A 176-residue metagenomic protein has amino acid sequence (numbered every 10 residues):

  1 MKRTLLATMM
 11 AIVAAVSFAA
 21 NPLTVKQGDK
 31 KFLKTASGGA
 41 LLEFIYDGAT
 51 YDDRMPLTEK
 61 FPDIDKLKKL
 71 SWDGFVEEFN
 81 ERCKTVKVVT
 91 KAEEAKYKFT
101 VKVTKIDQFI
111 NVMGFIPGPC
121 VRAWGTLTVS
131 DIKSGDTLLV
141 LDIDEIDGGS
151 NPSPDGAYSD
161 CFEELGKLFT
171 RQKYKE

Functional and structural regions predicted by a protein language model:
M1-V25: Bacterial Sec-dependent N-terminal signal peptides
T4, I45-A49, I106, I132: Generic structural motif
L6-T8, N80-T85: Residue-level recognition of short, structured coil/turn motifs that connect secondary structure elements
A19-D73, E77, R171-E176: A structural "domain/chain start" motif
N21-K34, E81-C83, K133-E176: C-terminal/domain-edge helix-coil "capping" segments
L23-T24, R82-V140, D144-P152: Surface-exposed short loop/turn segments
I64-W72, C120, S150-S159: Solvent-exposed, acidic/flexible segments
